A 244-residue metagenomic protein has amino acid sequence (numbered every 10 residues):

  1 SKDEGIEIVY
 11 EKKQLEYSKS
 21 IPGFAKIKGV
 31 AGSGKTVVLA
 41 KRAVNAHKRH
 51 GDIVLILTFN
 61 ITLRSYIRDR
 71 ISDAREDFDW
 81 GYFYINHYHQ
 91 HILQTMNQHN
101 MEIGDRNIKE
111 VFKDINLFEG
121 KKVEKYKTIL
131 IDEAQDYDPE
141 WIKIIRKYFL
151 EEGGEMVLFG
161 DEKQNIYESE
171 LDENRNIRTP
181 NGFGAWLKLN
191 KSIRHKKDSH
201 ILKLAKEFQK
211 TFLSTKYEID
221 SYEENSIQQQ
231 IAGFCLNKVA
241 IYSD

Functional and structural regions predicted by a protein language model:
G5-E16, G23-N97, V123-E124, T128 (+1 more regions): Conserved helicase motor core of SF1/SF2 NTP-dependent helicases
N97-L117: Short glycine-rich substrate-engagement loop in P-loop NTPases that contacts/grips substrate
